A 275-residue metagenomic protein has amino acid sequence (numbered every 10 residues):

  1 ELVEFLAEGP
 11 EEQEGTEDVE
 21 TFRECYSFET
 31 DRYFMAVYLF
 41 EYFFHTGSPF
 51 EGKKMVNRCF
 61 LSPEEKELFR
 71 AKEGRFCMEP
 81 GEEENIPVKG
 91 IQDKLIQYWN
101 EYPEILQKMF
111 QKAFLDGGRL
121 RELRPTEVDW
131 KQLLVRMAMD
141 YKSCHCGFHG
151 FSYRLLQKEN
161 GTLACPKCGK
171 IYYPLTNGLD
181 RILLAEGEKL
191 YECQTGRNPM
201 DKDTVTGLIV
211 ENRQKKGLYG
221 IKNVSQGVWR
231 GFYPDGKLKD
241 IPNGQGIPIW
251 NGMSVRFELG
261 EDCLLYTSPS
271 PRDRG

Functional and structural regions predicted by a protein language model:
D18-F28: Conserved end of the kinase activation segment
D31: Conserved catalytic-loop aspartate of Hanks-type protein kinases
Y42-N100: Conserved C-lobe activation region of Hanks-type protein kinase-like domains
F114-R121, D129-M139: Terminal C-lobe "cap" of eukaryotic-type protein kinase domains
S143-G147, C165-C168: Short cysteine-rich clusters marking metal-coordination/redox-active sites
G187-S254: Forkhead-associated
Y266-D273: Conserved small/polar residues in nucleotide/adenosyl-binding loops
